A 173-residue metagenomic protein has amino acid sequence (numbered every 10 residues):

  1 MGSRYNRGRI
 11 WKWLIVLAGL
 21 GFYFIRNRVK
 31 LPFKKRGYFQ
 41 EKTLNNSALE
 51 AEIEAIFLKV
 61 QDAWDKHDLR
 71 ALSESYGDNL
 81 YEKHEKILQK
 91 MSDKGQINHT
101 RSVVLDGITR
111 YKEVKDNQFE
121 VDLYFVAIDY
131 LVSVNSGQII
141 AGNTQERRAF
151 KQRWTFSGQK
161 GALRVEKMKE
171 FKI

Functional and structural regions predicted by a protein language model:
M1-A55, K59, S133: Juxtamembrane and targeting peptides
W11-W13, W64, W154: A residue-identity detector for tryptophan
I15-L17, D68, G158: Short, isolated positions within intrinsically disordered regulatory regions of eukaryotic proteins
V16, K86-I87, Y124: Short amphipathic alpha-helical "recognition" segments used for binding
F33-K112: Core segments of small alpha/beta cavity-forming domains
E113-I173: Exposed beta-sheet edge and beta->alpha loop/turn motif
